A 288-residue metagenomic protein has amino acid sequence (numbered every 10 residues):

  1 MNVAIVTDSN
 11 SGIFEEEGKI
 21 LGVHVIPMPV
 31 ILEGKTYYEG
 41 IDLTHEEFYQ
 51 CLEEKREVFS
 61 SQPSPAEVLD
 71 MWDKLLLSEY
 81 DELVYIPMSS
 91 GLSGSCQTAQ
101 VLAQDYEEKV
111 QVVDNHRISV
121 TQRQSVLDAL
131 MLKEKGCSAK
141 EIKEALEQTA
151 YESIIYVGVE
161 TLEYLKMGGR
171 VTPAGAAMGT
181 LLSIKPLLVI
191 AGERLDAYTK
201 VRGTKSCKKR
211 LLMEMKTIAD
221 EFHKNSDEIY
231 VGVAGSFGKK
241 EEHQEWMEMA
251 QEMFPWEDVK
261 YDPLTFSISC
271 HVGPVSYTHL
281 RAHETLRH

Functional and structural regions predicted by a protein language model:
A4, N10-H24, P29, E82 (+5 more regions): Mixed-charge interfacial surface used for oligomerization/domain docking and macromolecular partner engagement
A4-Q62, E67: N-terminal glycine-rich anion-binding loop in soluble enzyme alpha/beta folds
Y37, N115-I118: A short, ordered amphipathic alpha-helix with a cationic face
L43-F48, S78, Q100-D105: A short glycine/small-residue-enriched secondary-structure motif
K55-S90, G94-T98, K143, A150: Glycine-rich phosphate- or other oxyanion-binding loops that anchor nucleotides, phosphorylated ligands
S89, H116, L286: Short, flexible active-site-adjacent loop segments at beta-strand->alpha-helix junctions, enriched in small/polar
A282-H288: A short, hydrophobic C-terminal helix/tail in secreted or cell-surface proteins
